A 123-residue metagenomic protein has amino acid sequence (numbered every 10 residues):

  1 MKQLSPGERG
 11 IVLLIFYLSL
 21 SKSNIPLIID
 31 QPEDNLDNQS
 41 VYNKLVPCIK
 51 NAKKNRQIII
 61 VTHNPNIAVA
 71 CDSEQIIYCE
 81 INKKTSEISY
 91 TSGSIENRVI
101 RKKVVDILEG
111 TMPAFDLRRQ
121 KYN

Functional and structural regions predicted by a protein language model:
M1-Q3: Structural flexibility/helix-modulation signal
P6-I29: GG-anchored amphipathic helix commonly corresponding to the ABC/SMC/Rad50 NBD signature/C-loop
F16, Q39-S40: Hydrophobic alpha-helical membrane-insertion segments
K22, D37-Q39: Conserved D-loop-proximal element of ABC-family nucleotide-binding domains
N24, E33, V46: Beta-strand-rich binding-surface signature of beta-sandwich/beta-barrel folds used to engage anionic ligands
I29-E33, D37: Walker B catalytic motif
Y42-N123: C-terminal lobe/lid and adjacent interdomain/linker elements of RecA-like ASCE P-loop ATPase modules
